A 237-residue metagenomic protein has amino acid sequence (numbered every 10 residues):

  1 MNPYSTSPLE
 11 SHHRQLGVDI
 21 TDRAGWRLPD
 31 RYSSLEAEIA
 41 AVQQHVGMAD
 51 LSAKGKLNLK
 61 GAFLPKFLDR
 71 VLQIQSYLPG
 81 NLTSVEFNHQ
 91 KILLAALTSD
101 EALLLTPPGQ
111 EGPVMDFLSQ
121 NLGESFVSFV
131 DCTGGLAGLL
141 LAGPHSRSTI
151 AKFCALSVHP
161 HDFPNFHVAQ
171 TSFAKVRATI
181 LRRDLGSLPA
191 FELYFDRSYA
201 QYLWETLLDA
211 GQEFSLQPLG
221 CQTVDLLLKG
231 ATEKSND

Functional and structural regions predicted by a protein language model:
M1-D237: Basic, glycine/lysine-rich polyanion-binding surfaces/domains
